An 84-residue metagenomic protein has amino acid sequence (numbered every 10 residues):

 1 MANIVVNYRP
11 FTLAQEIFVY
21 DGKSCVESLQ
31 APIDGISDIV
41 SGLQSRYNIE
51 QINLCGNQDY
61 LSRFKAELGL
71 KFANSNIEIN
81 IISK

Functional and structural regions predicted by a protein language model:
M1-V19: Gly/Thr-rich phosphate-binding beta-strand-loop-beta motif of the actin/hexokinase/Hsp70
G22-E27: Residue-level signal for glycine
L29-A31, S83-K84: Short beta->alpha junction loops
Q30, D34, Q58-D59: Short, surface-exposed acidic/glycine-rich loop or hinge patches that mediate macromolecular interfaces
D34-E50: Short, basic/hydrophobic alpha-helical segments
I49-Q58: Short glycine-rich phosphate-binding loop at a beta-alpha junction
Y60-S75: Short, aromatic/basic amphipathic alpha-helical patches
N76-S83: Charged, structured surface patches that assemble and position nucleic-acid processing machinery
